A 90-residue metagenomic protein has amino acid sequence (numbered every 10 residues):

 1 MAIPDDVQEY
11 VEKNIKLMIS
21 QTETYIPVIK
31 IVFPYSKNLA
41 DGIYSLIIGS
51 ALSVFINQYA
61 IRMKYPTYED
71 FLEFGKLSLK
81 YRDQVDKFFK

Functional and structural regions predicted by a protein language model:
M1-I31: Short terminal alpha-helical segments
P4-D5, K37, K76: Extended alpha-helical scaffold/tether regions of large eukaryotic proteins that assemble membrane-trafficking
F33-A40: Amphipathic alpha-helical segments that form the core helices of the histone-fold
A40-R62: Acidic, low-complexity, intrinsically disordered interaction modules
N57-K90: Charged low-complexity stretches with an acidic bias
